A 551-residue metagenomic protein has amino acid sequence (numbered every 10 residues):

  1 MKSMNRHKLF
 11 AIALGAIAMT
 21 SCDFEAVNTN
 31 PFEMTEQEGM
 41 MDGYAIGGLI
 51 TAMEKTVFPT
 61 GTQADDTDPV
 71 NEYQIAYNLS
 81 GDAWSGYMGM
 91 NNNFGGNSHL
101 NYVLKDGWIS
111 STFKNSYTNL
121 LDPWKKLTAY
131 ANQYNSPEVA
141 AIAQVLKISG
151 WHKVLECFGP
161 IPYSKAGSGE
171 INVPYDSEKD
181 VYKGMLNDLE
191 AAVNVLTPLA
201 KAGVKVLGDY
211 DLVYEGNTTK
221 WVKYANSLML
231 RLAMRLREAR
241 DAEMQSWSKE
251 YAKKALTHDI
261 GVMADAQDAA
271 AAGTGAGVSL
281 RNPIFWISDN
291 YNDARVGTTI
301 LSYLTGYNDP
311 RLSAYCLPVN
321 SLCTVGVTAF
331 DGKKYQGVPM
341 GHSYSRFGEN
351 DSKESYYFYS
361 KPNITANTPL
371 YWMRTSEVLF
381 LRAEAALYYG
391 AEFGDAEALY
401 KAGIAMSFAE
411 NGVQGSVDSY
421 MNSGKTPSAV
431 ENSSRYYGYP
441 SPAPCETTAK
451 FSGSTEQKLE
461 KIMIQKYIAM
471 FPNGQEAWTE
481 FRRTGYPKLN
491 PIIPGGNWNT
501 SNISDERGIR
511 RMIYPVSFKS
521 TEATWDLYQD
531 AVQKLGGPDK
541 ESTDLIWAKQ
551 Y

Functional and structural regions predicted by a protein language model:
M1-T20: Sec-dependent bacterial lipoprotein signal peptides
C22-N30, M90-S98, L155-S164, M421-P440: Short, compositionally biased low-complexity segments
C22-S80, S85, Q133, P487 (+1 more regions): Membrane-proximal, proline-rich intrinsically disordered regions
M40-Y44, G89-S416, S452-L459, Q465: Structured, solvent-exposed acidic/aromatic patches
D65-V70, C316-P318, G474-R483: Short coil/turn segments at secondary-structure boundaries
F408-G412, V417, N422-Y551: C-terminal functional modules
